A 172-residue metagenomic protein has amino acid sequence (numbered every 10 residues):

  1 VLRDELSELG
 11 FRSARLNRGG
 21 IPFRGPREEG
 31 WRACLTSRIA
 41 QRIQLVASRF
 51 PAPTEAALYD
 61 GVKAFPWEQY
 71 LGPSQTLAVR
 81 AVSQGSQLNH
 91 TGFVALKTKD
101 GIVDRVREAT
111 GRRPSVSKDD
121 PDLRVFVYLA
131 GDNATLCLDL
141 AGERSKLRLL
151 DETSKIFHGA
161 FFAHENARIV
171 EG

Functional and structural regions predicted by a protein language model:
V1-L123, L140-G142, L149: Accessory substrate-recognition/RNA-binding modules or partner subunits associated with SAM-dependent
G131-G172: Glycine-rich adenosyl-nucleotide cofactor-binding module
